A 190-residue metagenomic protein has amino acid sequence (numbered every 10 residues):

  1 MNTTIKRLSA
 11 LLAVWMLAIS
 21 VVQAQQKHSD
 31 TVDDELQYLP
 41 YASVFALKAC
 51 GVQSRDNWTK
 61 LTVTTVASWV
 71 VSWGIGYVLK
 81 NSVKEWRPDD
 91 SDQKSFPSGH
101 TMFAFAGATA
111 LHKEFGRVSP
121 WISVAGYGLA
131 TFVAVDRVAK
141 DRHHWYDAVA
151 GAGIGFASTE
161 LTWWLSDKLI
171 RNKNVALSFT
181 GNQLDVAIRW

Functional and structural regions predicted by a protein language model:
M1-L39, W73-Y77, N81-W190: Replace "edges of transmembrane helices
P40-A46, V70: Hydrophobic core of alpha-helical transmembrane segments in multi-pass integral membrane proteins
V44-G51, H112: Well-ordered alpha-helical scaffold segments within catalytic/enzyme domains
A49-D56, D185, W190: Outer-membrane beta-barrel proteins
Q53-V71: Interfacial segments of alpha-helical transmembrane regions
